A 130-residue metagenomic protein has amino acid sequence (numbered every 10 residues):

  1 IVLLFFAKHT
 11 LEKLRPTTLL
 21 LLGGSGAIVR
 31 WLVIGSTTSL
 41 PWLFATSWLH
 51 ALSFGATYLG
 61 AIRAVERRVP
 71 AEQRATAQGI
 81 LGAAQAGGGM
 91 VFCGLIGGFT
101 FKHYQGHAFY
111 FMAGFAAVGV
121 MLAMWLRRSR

Functional and structural regions predicted by a protein language model:
V2-P16, F101: Helix-to-loop junctions at the C-terminal end of transmembrane segments in multipass secondary transporters
T18-V33: Structural signature of the two symmetry-related core transmembrane helices
R30-I34, H50, A123: MFS-fold secondary transporters
G35-T46: Helix-loop junctions at membrane interfaces in 12-TM secondary transporters
A56-V69: Intracellular juxtamembrane helix-capping segments at the cytosolic ends of symmetry-related transmembrane helices
V69-L81: Loop-to-transmembrane helix entry/capping segments in MFS-fold secondary transporters and related SLC/MFSD carriers
G98-A116: A membrane-interface helix-boundary motif in multi-pass transporters
A113-R130: Multi-pass alpha-helical transporter architecture, strongest for 12-TM Major Facilitator/SLC carriers used
